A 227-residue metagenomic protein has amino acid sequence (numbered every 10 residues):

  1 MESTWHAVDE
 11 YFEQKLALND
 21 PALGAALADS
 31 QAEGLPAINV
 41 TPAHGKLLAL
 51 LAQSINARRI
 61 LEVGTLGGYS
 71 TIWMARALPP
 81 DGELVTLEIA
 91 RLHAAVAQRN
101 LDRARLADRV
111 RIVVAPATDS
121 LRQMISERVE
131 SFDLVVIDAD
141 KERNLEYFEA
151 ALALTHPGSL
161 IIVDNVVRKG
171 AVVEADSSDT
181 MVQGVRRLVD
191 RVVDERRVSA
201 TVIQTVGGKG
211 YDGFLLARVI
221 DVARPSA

Functional and structural regions predicted by a protein language model:
M1-L23, E33: N-terminal auxiliary segments of SAM/dcSAM-dependent transferases
V8-Y11, S30-Q31, R186-D190: Charged, low-complexity, helix-prone segments enriched in Lys/Glu/Asp/Gln
L16, A25-A28, A32, V40-A49: Class I S-adenosylmethionine
S30-G34, V172-V173: Short glycine/proline- and acidic residue-enriched helix-loop micro-motifs that form flexible lids or anion-recognition
I38, P42-A227: S-adenosylmethionine/decaboxylated-SAM
